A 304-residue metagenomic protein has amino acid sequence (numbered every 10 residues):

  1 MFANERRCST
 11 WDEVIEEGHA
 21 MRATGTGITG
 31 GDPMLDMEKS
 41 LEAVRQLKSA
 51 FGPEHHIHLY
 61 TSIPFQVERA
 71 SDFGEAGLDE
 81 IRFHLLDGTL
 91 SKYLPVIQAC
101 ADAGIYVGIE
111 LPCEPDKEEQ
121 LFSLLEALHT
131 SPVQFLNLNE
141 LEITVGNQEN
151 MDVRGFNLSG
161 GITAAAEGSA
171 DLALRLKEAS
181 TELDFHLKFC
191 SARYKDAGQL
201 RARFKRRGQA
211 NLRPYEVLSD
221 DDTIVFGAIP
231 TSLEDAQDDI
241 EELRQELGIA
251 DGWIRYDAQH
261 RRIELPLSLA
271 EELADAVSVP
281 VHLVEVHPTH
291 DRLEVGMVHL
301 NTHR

Functional and structural regions predicted by a protein language model:
F2-D12, M34-L94, L111-S123, E142: Canonical radical SAM enzyme core domain
S9-D32: Short Fe-S-cluster ligation motifs
H19, S71-G74, H129: Non-catalytic positions within long, well-ordered alpha-helices that form the structural scaffold/packing of enzyme
L41-S49, S191-P214: Short, electropositive alpha-helical surface patch
V96-G198, R213-D222: Conserved C-terminal portion of the radical SAM core fold that forms the substrate/S-adenosylmethionine-binding
N211-R304: Radical SAM enzyme core and accessory elements
